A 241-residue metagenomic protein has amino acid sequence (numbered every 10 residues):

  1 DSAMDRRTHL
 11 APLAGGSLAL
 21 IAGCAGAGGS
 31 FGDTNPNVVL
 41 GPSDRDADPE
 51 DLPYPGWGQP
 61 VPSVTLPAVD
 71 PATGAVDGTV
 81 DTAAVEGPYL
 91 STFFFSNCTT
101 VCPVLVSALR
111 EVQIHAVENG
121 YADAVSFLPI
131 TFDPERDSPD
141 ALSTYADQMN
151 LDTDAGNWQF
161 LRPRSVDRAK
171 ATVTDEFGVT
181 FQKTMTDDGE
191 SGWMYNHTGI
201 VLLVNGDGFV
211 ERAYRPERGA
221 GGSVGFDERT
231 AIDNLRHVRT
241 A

Functional and structural regions predicted by a protein language model:
D1-A241: Hydrophobic alpha-helical segments
